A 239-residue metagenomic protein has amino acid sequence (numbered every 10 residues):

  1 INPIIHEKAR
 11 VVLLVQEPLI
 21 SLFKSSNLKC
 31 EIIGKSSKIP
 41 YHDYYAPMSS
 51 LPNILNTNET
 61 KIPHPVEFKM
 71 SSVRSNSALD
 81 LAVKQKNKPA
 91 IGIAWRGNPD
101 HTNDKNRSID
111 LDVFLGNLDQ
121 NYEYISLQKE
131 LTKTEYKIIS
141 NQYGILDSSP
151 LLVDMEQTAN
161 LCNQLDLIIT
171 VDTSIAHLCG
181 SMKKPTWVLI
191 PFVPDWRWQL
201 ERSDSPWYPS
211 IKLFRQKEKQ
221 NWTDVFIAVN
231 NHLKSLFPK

Functional and structural regions predicted by a protein language model:
I1-K239: Catalytic machinery of carbohydrate-active enzymes, primarily nucleotide-sugar-dependent glycosyltransferases
